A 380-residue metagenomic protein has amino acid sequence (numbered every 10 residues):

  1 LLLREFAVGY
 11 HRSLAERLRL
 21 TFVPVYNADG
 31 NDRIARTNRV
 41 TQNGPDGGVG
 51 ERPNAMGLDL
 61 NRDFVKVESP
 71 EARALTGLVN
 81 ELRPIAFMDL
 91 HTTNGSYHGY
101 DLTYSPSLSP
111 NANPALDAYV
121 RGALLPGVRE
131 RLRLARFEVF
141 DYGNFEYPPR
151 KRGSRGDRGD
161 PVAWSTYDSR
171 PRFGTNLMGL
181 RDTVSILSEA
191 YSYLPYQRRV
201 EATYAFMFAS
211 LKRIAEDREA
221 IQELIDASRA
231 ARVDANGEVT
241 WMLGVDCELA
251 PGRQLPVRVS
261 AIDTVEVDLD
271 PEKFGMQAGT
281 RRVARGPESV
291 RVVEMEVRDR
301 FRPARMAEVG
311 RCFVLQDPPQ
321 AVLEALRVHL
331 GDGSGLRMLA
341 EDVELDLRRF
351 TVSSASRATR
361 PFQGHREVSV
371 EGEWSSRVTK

Functional and structural regions predicted by a protein language model:
L1-G159, W164-S169: Active-site/substrate-binding loop(s) of hydrolase catalytic cores
R12, L58, R62, Y100 (+4 more regions): Flexible, active-site-adjacent loop/turn segments at secondary-structure boundaries
E16, N54, L180-D182, A307 (+1 more regions): A short, structural micro-pattern
P45-G48, R349-V368: Acidic, Ser/Thr-rich peripheral helices and adjacent loops at domain boundaries
N54-N61, V368-K380: Extended, charge-rich low-complexity interaction segments
P114-R121, Q363-S375: Short, basic, helix/turn surface patches
A123-L134, V200, R258-A261, E373-K380: Electropositive, surface-exposed helix/loop patches at the edges of structured domains that serve as adaptable
F145-V352: Hard-cation-handling environments
